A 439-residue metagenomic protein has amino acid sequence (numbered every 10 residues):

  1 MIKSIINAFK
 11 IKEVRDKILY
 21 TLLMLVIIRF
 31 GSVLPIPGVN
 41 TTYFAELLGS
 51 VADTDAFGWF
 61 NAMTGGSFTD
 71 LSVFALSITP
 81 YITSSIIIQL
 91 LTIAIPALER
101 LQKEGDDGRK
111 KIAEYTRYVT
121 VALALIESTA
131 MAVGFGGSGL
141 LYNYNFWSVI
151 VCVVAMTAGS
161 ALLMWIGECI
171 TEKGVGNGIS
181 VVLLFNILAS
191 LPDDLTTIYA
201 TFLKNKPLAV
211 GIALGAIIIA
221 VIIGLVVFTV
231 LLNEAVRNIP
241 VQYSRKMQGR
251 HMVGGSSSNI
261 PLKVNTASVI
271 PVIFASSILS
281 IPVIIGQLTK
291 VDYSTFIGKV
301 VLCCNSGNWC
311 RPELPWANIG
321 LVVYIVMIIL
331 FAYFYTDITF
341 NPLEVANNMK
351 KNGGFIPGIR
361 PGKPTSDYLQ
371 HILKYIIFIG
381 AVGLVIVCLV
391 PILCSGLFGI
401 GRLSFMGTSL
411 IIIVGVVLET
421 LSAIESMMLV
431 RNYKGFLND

Functional and structural regions predicted by a protein language model:
M1-Q102, D106-D439: N-terminal cationic and glycine-rich segments that engage phosphates or anionic surfaces
